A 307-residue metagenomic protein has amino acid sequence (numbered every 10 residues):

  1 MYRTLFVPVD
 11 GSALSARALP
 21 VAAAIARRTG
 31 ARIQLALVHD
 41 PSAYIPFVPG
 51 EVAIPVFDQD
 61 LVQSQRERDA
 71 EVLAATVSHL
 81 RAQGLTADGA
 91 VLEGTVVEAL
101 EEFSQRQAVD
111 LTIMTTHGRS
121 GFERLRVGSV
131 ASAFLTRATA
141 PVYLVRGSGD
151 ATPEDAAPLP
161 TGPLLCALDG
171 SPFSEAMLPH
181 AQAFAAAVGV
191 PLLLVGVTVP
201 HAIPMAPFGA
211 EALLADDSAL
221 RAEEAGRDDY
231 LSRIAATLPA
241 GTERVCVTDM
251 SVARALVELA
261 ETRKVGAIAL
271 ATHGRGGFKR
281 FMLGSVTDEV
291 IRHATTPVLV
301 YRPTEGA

Functional and structural regions predicted by a protein language model:
M1, L14, A43, L61-Q63 (+5 more regions): Structural beta-alpha unit
M1-V56, L85-D88, L159-A215, A236-T237 (+2 more regions): Small/aliphatic-rich secondary-structure junction motif
L14, S120-F122, F173, V252 (+1 more regions): Short glycine-rich, flexible loops that bind phosphorylated cofactors or substrates
A24-R28, V97-P153, E258-A307: Gly/Ser-rich helix-loop-strand patches that form or flank binding pockets for ribonucleotide-derived cofactors
P55-E71, L213-D229: A short acidic, glycine-rich active-site loop that binds or catalyzes chemistry on phosphate/adenosine moieties
S132, P179, S232, A236 (+2 more regions): Active-site phosphate/pyrophosphate- and oxyanion-stabilizing loops and adjacent acidic/basic residues in soluble
